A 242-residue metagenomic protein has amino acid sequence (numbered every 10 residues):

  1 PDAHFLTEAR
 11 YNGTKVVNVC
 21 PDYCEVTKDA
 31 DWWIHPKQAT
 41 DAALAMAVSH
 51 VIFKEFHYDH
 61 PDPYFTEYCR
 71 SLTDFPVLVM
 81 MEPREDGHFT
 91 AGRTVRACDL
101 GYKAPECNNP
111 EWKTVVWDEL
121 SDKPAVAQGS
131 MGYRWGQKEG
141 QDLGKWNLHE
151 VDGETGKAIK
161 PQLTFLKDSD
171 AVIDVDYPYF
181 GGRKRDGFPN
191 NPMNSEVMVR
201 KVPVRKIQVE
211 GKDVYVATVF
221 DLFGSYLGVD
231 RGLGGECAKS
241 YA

Functional and structural regions predicted by a protein language model:
P1-T7: Glycine-rich, anion-gripping cofactor-binding loops and their flanking helix/strand elements in enzyme active sites
E8-V16, P161, N194: A short helix->loop->beta-strand "cap" motif at the edges of active sites that frequently abuts
D22, T27-K28, W32-A242: Long, well-ordered, tryptophan-enriched scaffold segments
